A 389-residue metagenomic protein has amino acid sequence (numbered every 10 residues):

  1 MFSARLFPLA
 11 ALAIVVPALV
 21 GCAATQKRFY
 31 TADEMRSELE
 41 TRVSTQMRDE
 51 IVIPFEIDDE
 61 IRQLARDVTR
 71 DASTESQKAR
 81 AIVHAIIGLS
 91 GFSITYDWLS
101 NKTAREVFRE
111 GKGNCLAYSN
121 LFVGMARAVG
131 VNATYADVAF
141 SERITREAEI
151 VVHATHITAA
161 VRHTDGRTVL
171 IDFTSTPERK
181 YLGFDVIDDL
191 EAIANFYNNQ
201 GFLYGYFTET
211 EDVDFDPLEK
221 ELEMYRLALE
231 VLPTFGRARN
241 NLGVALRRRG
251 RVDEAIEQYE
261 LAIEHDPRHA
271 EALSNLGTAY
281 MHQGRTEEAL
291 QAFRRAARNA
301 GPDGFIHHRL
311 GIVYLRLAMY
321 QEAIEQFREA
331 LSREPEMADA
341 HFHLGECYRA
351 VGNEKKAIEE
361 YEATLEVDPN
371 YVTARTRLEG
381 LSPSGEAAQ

Functional and structural regions predicted by a protein language model:
S44-V107: Secondary-structure boundary elements
T95-R239, L261: Long, contiguous interaction/recruitment modules in multidomain scaffold/adaptor proteins
A194, G236-R237, A270-E271, G304-F305 (+2 more regions): Helix-start (N-cap) detector for alpha-helical repeat units in TPR-like alpha-solenoids, especially tetratricopeptide
G205, R247, M281, H308 (+3 more regions): Position-specific recognition of the canonical hydrophobic site in helix A of tetratricopeptide repeat
V231, H265, N299-A300, R333 (+1 more regions): Structural marker of alpha-solenoid helical repeat scaffolds
